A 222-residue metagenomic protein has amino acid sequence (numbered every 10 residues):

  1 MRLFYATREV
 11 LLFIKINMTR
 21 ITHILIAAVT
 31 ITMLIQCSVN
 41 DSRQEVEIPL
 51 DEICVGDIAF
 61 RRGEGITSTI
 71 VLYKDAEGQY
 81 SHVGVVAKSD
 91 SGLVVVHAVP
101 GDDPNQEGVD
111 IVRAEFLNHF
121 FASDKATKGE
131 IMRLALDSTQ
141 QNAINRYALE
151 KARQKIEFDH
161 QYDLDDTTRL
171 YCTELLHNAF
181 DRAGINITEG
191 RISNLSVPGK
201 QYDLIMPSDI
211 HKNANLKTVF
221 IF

Functional and structural regions predicted by a protein language model:
I16-I24: Bacterial N-terminal signal peptides that target proteins for export
I26-M33: Bacterial N-terminal signal peptides
M33-E45: Bacterial Sec-dependent signal peptides at the C-terminal "C-region" and cleavage site
S38-V39, H160-F222: Activation targets extended, charge/polar-rich intrinsically disordered C-terminal tails
R61-E130, E157-T167: Glycine-rich catalytic cores of cysteine/serine-nucleophile enzymes that process amide/ester linkages in cell-envelope
S68-T69, A126-R191: Active-site nucleophile-His-acid catalytic modules used for acyl/amide transfer and hydrolysis across diverse enzymes
